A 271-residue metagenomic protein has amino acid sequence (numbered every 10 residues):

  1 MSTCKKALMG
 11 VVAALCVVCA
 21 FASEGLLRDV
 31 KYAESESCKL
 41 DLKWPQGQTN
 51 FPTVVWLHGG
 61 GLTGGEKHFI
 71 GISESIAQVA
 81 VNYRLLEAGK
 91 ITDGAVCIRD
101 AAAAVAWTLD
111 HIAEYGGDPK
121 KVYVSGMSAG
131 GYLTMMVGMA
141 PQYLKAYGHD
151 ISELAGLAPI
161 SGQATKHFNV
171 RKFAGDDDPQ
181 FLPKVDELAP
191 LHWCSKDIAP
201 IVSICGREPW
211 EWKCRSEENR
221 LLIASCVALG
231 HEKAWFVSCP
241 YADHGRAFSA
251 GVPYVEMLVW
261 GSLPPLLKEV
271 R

Functional and structural regions predicted by a protein language model:
S23-Q48: N-terminal cap/lid segment of alpha/beta-hydrolase-fold proteins
S35, A155, P159-W193: Mobile cap/lid helix-loop segments that gate and shape the active-site cleft of serine hydrolases
T49-F51, G59-K90, E211-W212: Short substrate-entry loop that stabilizes the transition state in hydrolases
E66, V79-P119: Catalytic nucleophile-loop/oxyanion-hole region of alpha/beta-hydrolase and closely related hydrolase-like folds
D110-V170: Primarily recognizes the serine-hydrolase "nucleophile elbow" in alpha/beta-hydrolase and SGNH/GDSL folds
V202-W212: Conserved strand-to-loop "acid loop" that flanks and positions the catalytic carboxylate
I204, R220, V227-R271: C-terminal catalytic histidine-bearing segment of alpha/beta-hydrolase fold enzymes
W210-L221: Conserved alpha/beta-hydrolase "acid-adjacent" motif
